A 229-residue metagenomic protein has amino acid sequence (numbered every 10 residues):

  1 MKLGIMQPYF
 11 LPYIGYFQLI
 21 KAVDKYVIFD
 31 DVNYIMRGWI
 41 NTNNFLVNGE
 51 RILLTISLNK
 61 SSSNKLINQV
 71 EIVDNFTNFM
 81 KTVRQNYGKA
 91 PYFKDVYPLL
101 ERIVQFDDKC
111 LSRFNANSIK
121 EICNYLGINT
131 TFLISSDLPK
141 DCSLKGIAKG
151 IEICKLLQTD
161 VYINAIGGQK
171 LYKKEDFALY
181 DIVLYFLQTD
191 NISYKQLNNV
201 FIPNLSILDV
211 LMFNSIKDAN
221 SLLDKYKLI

Functional and structural regions predicted by a protein language model:
M1-I229: Residues lining hydrophobic/aromatic ligand-binding pockets adjacent to catalytic sites
